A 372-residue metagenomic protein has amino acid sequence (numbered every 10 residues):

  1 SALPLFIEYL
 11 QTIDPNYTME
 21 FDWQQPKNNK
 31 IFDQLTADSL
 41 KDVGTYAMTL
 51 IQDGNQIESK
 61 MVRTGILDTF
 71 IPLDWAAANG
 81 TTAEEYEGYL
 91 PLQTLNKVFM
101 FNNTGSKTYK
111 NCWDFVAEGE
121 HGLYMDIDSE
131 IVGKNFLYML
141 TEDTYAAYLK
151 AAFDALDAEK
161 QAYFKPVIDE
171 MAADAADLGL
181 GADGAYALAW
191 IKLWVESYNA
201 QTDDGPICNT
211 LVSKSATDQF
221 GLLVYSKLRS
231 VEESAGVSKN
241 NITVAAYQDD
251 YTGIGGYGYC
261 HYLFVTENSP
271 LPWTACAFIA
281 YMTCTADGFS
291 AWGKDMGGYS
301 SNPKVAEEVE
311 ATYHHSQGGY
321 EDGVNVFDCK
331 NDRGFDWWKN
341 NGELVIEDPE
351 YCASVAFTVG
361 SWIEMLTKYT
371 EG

Functional and structural regions predicted by a protein language model:
S1-S59: Early extracytoplasmic/lumenal segment of secretory-pathway proteins
P4, N55-D68, T81-D114, D128-A146 (+1 more regions): Periplasmic solute-binding protein
T36-L50, D68-M100, Y124-M125, T252-G255: A structural signal for short loop-to-beta-strand junctions that line the ligand-binding cleft of periplasmic/secreted
M61-L73, T81-E87, S230-D249, G318: Ligand-binding "clamshell"
W75-A83, Q93-K97, W190-K192, K239-E267: Periplasmic-binding protein-like
Y145-V244: Ligand-binding pocket segment of bilobal, Venus flytrap-like solute-binding proteins
H261-N340: Mature extracytoplasmic/periplasmic domains
F327-G372: Conserved C-terminal helix/tail region of periplasmic/extracytoplasmic solute-binding proteins
